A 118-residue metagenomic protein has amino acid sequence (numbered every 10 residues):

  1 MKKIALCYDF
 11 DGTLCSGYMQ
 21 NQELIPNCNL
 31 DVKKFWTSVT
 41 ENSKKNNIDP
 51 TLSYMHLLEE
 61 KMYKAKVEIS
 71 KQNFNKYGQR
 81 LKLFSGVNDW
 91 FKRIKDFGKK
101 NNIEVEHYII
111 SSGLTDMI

Functional and structural regions predicted by a protein language model:
M1-I118: Alpha-helical substrate-recognition element adjacent to the catalytic core
